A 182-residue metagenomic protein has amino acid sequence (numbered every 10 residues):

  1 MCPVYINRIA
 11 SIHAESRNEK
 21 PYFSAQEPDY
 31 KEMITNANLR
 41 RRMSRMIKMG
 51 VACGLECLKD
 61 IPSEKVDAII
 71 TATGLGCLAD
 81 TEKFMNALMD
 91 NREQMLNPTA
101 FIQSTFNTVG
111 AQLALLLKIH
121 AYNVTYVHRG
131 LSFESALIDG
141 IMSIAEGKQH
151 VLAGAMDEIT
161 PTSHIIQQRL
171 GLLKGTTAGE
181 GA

Functional and structural regions predicted by a protein language model:
M1-E134, M142-Q149, M156-A182: Conserved "HGTGT" condensation-loop signature of ketosynthase/thiolase-family condensing enzymes that catalyze
L137: Short-chain dehydrogenase/reductase
